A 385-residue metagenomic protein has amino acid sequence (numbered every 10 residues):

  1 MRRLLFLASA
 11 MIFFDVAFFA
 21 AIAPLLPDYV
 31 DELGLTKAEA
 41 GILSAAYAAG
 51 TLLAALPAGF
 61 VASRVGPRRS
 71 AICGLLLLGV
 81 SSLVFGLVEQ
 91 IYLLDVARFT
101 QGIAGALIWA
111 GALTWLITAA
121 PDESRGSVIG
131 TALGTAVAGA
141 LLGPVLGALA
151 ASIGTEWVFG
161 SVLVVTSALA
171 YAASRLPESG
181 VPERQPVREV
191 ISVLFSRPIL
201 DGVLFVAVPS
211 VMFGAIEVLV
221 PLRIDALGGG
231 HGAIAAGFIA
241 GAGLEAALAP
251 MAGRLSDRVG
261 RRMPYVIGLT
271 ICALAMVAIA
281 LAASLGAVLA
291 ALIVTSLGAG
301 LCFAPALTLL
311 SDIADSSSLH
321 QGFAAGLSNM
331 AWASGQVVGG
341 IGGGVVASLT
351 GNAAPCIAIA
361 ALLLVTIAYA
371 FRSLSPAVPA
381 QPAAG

Functional and structural regions predicted by a protein language model:
M1, P177-V203, G385: Juxtamembrane intracellular "pre-TM" segments in multi-pass secondary transporters
P24-K37, V218-G232: Short amphipathic helix-loop junctions that connect adjacent transmembrane helices in Major Facilitator Superfamily/SLC
L53-E89, S256-R262: Conserved MFS/SLC helix-loop-helix module at the cytosolic interface between two early adjacent transmembrane helices
S81, Y92-T100, G286-T295: Paired small-residue
A97-A136: Cytoplasmic helix-loop-helix junction between adjacent transmembrane helices in 12-TM secondary transporters
L107-A120, C302-S316: Intracellular juxtamembrane helix-capping segments at the cytosolic ends of symmetry-related transmembrane helices
T131-S174: Helix-loop-helix hairpin linking two adjacent transmembrane segments in secondary transporters
L163-V181, Y369-L374: C-terminal membrane-cytosol helix-exit motif in multi-pass small-molecule transporters
